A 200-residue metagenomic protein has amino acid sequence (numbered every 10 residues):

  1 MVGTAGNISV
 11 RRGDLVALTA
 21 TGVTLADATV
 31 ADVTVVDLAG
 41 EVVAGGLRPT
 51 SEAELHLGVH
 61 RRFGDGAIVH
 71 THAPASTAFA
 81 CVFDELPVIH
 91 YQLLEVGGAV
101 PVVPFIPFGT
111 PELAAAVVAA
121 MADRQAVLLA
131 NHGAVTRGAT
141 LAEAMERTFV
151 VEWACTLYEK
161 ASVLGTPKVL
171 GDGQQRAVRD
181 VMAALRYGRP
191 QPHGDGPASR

Functional and structural regions predicted by a protein language model:
M1-R200: Glycine-rich flexible loops
